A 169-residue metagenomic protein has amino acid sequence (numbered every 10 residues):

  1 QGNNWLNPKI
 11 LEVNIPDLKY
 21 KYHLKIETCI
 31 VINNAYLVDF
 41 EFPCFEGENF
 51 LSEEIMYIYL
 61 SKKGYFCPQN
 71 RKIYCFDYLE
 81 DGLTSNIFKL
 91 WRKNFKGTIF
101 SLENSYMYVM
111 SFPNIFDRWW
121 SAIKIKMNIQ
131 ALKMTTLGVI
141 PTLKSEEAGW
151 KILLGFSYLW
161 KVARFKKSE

Functional and structural regions predicted by a protein language model:
Q1-L11, G149, L154-Y158: Short intrinsically disordered, low-complexity coil segments enriched in acidic
G2-S85: Conserved nucleotide-sugar donor-binding catalytic segment
E48-S52, K93, G97, A122: Soluble or luminal CAZymes and related metallo-dependent hydrolases
K72-L79, N86-F112: Catalytic core of nucleotide-sugar-dependent glycosyltransferases
L79, M110-I115, L143-I152: Solenoid-like repeat scaffolds
L102, Y106-V109, M127-L137: Short leucine-rich amphipathic alpha-helical surface patches
W119-I129: Amphipathic alpha-helical repeat scaffolds of TPR domains
A131-E169: Membrane-interface aromatic/basic loop that binds lipid-linked glycans or pyrophosphate carriers, typified by
